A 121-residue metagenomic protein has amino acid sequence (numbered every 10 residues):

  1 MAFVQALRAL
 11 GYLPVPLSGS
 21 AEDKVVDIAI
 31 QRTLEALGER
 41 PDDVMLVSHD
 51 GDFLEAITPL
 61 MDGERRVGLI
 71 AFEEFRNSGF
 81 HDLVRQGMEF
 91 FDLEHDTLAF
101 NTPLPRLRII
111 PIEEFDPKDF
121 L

Functional and structural regions predicted by a protein language model:
M1-L121: Terminal and domain-boundary accessory regions
